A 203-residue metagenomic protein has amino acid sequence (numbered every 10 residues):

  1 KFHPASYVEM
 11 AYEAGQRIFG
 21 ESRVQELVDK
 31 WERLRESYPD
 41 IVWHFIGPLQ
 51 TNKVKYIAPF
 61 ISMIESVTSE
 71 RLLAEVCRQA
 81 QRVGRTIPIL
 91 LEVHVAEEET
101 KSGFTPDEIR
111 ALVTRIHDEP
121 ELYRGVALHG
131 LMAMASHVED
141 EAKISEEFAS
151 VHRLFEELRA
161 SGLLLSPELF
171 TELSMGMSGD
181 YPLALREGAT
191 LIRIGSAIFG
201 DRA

Functional and structural regions predicted by a protein language model:
F2-Y181, L185-E187, F199: Conserved alpha/beta-domain cores
A189-A203: Gly/Pro- and small hydrophobic-enriched strand-loop and loop-to-helix capping segments that sit at the rims
